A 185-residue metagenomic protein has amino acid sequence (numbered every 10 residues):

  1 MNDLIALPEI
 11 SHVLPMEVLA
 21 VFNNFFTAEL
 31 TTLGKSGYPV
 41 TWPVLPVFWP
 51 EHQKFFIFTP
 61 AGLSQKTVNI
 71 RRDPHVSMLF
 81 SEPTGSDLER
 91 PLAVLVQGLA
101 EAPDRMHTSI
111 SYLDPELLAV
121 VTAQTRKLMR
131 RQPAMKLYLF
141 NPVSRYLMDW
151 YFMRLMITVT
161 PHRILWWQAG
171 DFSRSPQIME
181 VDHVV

Functional and structural regions predicted by a protein language model:
M1-I10, E89-V185: Charged, gly/pro-rich active-site loop segments
N2-E29: Short, basic/aromatic recognition patches
F25-G62, V68-I70, S77-S81, R90-L95: Short beta-strand segments
G34-Y38, S86, D149-Y151: A short beta-turn/loop motif at secondary-structure boundaries
P60-S64, D73-G85, A134-S144: Short acidic (Asp/Glu) patches
L63-Q65, S173-R174: Short, surface-exposed beta-strand-loop junctions and turns on beta-sheet-rich folds
